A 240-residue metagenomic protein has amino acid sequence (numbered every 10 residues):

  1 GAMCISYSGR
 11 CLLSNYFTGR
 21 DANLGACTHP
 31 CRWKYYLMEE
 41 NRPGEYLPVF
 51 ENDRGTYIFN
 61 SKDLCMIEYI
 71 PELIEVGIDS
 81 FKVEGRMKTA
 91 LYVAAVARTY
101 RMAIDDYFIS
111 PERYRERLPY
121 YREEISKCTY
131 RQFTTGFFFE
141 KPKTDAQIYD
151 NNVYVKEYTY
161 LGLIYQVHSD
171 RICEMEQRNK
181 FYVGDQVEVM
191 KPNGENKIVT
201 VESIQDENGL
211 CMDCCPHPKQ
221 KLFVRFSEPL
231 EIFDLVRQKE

Functional and structural regions predicted by a protein language model:
G1-S80, M87-Y165, E174-E240: Active-site pocket-lining/capping segments in soluble small-molecule metabolic enzymes
H168-S169: Residue-level recognition of beta-strand termini and adjacent short loop/turns
